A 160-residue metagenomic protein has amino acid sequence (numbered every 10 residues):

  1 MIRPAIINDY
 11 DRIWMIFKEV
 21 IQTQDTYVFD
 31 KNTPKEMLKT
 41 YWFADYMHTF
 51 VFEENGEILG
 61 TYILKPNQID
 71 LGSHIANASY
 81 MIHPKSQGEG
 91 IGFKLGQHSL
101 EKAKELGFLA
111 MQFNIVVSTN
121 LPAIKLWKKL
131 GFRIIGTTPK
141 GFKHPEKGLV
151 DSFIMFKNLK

Functional and structural regions predicted by a protein language model:
M1-I13: A short beta-loop-alpha structural element at the N-terminal edge of CoA-dependent acyl/N-acetyltransferase catalytic
I7, T26-K85, G96-Q97, K102 (+1 more regions): Acetyl-CoA-dependent GNAT
E57-G60, P122, L149: Glycine-rich acetyl-CoA-binding "A-motif" of GNAT/NAT acetyltransferases
M81, T138, P145-K160: Terminal substrate-recognition subdomain of acyl/acetyltransferases
S86, G90: Glycine-rich phosphate-binding loop
A103-V116: Conserved GNAT acetyl-CoA-binding A-motif
F113-I124, G141-P145: Conserved beta-strand-loop-alpha-helix junction that forms the acyl-donor binding cleft
K128-T138: Conserved acetyl-CoA-binding loop of GNAT-fold acetyltransferases
